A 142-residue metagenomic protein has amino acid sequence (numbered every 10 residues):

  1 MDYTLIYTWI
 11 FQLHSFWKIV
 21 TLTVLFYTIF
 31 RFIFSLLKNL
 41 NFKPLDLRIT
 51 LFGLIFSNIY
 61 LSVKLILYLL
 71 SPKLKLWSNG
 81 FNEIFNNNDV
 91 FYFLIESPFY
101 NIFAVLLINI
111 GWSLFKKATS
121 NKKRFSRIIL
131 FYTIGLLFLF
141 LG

Functional and structural regions predicted by a protein language model:
M1-G142: Membrane-embedded alpha-helical bundles that constitute the cytochrome b-like, heme-associated redox core of multi-pass
